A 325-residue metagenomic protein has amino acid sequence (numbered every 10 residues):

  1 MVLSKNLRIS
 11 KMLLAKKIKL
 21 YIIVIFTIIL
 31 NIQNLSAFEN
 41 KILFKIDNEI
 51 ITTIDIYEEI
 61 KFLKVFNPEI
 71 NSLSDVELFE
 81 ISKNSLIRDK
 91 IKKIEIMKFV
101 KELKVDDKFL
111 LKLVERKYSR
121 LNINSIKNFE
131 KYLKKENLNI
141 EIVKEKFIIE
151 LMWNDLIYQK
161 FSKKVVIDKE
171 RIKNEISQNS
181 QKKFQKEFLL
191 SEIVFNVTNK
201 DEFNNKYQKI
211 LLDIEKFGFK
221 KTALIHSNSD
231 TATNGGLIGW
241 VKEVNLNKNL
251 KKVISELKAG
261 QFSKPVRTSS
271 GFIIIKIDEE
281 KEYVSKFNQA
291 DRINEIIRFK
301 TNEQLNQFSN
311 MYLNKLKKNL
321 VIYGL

Functional and structural regions predicted by a protein language model:
M1-N84, N199, I322-L325: Short, low-structural-confidence N-terminal segments
L73-L325: Peptidyl-prolyl cis-trans isomerase
